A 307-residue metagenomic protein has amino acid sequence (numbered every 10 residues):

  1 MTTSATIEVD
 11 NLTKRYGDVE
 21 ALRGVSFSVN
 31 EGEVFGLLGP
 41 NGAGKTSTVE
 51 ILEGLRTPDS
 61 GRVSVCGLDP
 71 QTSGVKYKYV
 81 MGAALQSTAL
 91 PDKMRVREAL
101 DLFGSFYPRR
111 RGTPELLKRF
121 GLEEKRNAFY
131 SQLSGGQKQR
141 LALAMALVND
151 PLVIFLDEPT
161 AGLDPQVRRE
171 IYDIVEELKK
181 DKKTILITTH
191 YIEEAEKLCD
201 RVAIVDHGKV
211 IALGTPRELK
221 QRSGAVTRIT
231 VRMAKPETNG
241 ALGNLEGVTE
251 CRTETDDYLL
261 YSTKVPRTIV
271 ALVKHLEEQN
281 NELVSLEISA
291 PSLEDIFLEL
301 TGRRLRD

Functional and structural regions predicted by a protein language model:
M1-T13, R303-D307: ABC-family P-loop ATPase nucleotide-binding domain
S4-I7, K14-D206, V210-A212: ABC transporter nucleotide-binding domains
K14, F27, F120, I229-M233 (+2 more regions): Preference for bulky hydrophobic residues occupying beta-strand positions in well-ordered beta-sheet regions
G82, P108, A203, Q221-A225 (+3 more regions): A generic structural signal for secondary-structure junctions that act as hinges or helix/strand caps at the edges
Y172-T263: ABC transporter nucleotide-binding domain
K264-D307: C-terminal coupling/interaction segments
